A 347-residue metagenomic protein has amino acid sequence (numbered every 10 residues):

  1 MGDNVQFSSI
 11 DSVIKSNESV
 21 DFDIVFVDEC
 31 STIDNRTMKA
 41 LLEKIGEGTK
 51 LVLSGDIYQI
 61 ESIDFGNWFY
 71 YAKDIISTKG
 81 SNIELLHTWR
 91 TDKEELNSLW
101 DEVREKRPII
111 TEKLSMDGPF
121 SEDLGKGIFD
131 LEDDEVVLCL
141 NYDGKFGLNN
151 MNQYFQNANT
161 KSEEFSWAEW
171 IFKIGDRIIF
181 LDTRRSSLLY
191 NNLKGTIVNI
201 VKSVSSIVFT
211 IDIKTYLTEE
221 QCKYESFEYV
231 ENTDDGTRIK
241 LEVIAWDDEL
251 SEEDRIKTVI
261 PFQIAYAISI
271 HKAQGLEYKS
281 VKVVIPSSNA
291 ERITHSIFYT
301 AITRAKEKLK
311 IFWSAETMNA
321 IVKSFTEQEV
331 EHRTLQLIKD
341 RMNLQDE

Functional and structural regions predicted by a protein language model:
M1-D23, I268: Inter-Walker segment of RecA-like/P-loop motor cores
I14, T32-D34, I60-E61: Catalytic P-loop NTPase motifs of RecA-like helicase/translocase cores
I14-D23, K39-T49, A273, E277-Y278: Short basic/glycine-enriched coil/helix segment immediately N-terminal to the Walker B
F22, E47-T49, S77-I83, D133 (+2 more regions): Short glycine-/polar-rich loops that comprise or flank the Walker A/P-loop and associated switch/sensor motifs
D28-E29, G55: Walker B catalytic acidic pair
Y58-K202, V208-T210, T215-C222: Conserved helicase motor core of P-loop NTPases
A158-Y299: Conserved nucleotide-binding/hydrolysis modules and their immediate coupling elements across P-loop/ASCE NTPase motors
S280-E347: Helicase C-terminal subdomain and adjacent C-terminal extension
